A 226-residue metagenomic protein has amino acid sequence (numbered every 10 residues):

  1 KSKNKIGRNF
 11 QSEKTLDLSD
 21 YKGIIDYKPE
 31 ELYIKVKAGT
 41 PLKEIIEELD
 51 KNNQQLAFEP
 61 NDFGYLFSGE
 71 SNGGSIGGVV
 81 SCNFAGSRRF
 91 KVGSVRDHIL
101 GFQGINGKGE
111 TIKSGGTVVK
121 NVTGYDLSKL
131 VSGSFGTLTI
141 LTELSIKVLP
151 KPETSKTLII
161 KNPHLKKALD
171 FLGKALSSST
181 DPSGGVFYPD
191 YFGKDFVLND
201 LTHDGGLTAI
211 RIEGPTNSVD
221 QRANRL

Functional and structural regions predicted by a protein language model:
K1-L226: Noncatalytic alpha-helical scaffold of FAD-dependent oxidoreductases
